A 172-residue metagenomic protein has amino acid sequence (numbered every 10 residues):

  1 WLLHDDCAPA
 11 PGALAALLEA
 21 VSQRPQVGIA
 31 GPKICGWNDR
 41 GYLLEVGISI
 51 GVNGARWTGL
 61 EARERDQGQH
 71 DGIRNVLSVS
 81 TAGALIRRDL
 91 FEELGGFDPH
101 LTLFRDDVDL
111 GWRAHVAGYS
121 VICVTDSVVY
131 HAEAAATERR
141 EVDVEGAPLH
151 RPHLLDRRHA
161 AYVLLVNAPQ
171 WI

Functional and structural regions predicted by a protein language model:
W1-A8: Short beta-strand-to-loop acidic/aromatic patch adjacent to the donor-nucleotide binding site
L2, I29-G31, T58, C123-T125 (+1 more regions): Hydrophobic residues in well-ordered beta-strands that form the structural core
A8-V52: Conserved donor NDP-sugar-binding/catalytic core segment of glycosyltransferases
P11, N38, L60, L94-G95 (+1 more regions): Activation segment
G12, A16, D109-L110, H159: Alpha-helical elements of Rossmann-like donor-binding domains used by nucleotide-donor carbohydrate transfer enzymes
L43, A55-R56, R63-D89, E93 (+2 more regions): A recurrent flexible, glycine/aromatic-enriched loop bordering the glycosyltransferase active site that acts as
L77-V128, A135: A short, conserved alpha-helix in the catalytic core of glycosyltransferases
V116-I172: Active-site-adjacent helix/loop segment of glycosyltransferases that harbors family-specific signature motifs
